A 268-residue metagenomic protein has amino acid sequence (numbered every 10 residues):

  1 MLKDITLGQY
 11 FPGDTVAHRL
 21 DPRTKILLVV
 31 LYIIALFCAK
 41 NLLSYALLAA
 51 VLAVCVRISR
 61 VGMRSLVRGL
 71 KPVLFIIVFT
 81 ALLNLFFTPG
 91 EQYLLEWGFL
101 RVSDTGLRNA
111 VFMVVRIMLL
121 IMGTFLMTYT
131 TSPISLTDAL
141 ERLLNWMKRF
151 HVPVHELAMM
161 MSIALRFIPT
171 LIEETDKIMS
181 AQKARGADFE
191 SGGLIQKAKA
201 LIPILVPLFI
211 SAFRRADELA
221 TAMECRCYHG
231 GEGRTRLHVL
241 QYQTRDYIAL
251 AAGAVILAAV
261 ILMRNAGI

Functional and structural regions predicted by a protein language model:
M1-S44, L48-R57, R142-N145, R149-V152 (+3 more regions): Transmembrane alpha-helix interface motif
D14, F37, R60-S65, W97 (+4 more regions): Membrane-helix interfacial "entry" motifs
K25, R64-L74, A249: Alpha-helical transmembrane segments and their helix-start/interface "positive-inside/aromatic belt" motifs in integral
N41, Y45, A49, R60-R64 (+3 more regions): Transmembrane helix-loop junctions in multipass membrane proteins, especially transporters and channels
V51-V61, F75-F79: Alpha-helical transmembrane segments and their membrane-interface exit regions
G69-V73, I77, V114, M118 (+4 more regions): Loop-to-transmembrane-helix entry motif
V73-A187: Juxtamembrane/interface alpha-helical elements of multi-pass membrane proteins
